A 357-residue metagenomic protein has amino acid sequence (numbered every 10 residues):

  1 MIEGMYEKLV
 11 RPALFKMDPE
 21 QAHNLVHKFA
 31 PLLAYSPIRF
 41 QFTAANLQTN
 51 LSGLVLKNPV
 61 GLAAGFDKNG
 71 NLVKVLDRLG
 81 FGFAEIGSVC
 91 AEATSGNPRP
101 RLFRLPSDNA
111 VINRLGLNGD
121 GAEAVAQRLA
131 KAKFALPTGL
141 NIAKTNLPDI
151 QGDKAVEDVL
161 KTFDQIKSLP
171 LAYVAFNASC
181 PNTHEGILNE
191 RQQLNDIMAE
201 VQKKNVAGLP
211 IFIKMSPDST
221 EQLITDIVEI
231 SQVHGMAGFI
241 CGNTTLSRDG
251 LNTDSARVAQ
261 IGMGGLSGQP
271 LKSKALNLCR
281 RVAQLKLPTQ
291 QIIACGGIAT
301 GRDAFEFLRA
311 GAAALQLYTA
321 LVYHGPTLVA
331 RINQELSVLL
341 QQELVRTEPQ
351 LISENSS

Functional and structural regions predicted by a protein language model:
I2-T49, N113-N118, A122-E123: An N-cap/entry alpha-helix motif that binds or orients negatively charged groups
H27, P31-A34, I38-F42, A178-Q192 (+1 more regions): Glycine/Thr-rich beta-alpha phosphate-binding loop at enzyme active sites
A64-D67, N141-K144, M215-E221, Q291-R302: Glycine-rich beta-to-alpha transition loops that act as phosphate-gripper elements at the mouths of alpha/beta enzyme
N69-L76, S219-V233, Q284, I298-L315: Catalytic cores of alpha/beta
G82-T94, C180, A237-R248, G297-I298 (+1 more regions): Glycine-rich phosphate-binding active-site loops on the catalytic face of alpha/beta enzymes
G87-P137: A gly/proline- and charged-residue-enriched helix-loop-helix capping module
A93-N109, D249-G264, A320-V345: C-terminal helical cap(s) of enzyme catalytic domains, especially alpha/beta-barrels
N146-V159, I187, I213-Q232: Active-site glycine- and acidic-residue-rich loops that bind and position anionic ligands or nucleotide-like cofactors
